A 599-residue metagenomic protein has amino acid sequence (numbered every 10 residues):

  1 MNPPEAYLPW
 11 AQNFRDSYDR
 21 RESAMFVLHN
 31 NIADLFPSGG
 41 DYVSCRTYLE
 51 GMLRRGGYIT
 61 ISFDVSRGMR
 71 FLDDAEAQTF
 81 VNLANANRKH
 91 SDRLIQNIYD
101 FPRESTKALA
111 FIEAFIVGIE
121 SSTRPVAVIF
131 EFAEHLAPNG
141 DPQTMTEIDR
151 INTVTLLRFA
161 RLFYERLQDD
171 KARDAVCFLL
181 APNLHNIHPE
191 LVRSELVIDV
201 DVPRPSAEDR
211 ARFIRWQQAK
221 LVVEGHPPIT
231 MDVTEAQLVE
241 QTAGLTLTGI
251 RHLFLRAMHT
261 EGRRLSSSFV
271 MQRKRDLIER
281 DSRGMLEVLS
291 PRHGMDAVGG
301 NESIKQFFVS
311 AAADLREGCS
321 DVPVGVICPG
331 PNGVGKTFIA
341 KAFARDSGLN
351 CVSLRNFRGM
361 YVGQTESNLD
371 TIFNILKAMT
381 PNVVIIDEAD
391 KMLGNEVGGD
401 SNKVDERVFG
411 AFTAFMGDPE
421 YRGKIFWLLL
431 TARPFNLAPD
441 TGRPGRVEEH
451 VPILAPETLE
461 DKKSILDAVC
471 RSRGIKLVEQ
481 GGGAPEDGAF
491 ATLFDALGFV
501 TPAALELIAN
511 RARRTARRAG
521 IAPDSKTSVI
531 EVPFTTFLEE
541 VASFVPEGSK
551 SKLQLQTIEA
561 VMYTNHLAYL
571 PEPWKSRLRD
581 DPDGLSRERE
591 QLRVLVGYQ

Functional and structural regions predicted by a protein language model:
M1-A24, G51, R264, M271-G284: A short, basic N-terminal segment
E5-Y18, F26, G40-V222, M295-F494: Walker A/P-loop NTP-binding motif of AAA+ ATPase domains
N13, Y48, M52, L83 (+8 more regions): Charge-rich, solvent-exposed alpha-helical interaction surfaces
F14, E279-A342, N374, A378-M379 (+2 more regions): C-terminal engagement/docking regions of AAA+ P-loop ATPases
H185-N186, E190-L191, R263-M295: Conserved ASCE P-loop NTPase core motifs with emphasis on AAA+ ATPases
R210, R215-R275, I475-A542: Conserved AAA+ ATPase small/helical "lid" subdomain
